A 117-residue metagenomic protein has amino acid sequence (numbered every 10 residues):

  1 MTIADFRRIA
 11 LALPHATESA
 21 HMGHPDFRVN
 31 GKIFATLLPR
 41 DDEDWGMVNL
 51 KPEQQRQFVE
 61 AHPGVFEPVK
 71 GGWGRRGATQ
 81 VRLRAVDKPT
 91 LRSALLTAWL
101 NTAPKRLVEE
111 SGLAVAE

Functional and structural regions predicted by a protein language model:
M1-E117: Charge-dense, helix-prone N-terminal extensions
